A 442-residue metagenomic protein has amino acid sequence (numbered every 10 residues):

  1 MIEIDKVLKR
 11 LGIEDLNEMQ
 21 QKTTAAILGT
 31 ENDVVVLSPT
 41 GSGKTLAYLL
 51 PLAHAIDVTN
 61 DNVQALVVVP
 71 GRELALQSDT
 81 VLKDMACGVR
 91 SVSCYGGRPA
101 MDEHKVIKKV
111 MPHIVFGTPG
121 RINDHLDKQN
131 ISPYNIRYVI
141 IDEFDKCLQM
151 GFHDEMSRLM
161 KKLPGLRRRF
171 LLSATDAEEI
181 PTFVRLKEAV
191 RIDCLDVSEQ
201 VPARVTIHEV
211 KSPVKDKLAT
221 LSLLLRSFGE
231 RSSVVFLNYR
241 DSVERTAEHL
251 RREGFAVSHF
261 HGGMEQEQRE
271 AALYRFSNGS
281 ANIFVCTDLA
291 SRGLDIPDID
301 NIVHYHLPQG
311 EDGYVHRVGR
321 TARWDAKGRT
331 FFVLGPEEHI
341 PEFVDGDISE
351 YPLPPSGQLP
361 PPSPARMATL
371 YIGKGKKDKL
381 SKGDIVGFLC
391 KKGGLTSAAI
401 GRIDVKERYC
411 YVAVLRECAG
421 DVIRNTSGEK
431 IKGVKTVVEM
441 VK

Functional and structural regions predicted by a protein language model:
M1-L37: Conserved pre-motif I regulatory segment
E3-K6, D61-D127, N135-Y138, E248-F260 (+1 more regions): Conserved nucleic-acid-binding Ia/Ib motif block in the N-terminal RecA-like helicase ATPase lobe
Q21-T30, T45-N60, L76, V81-M85: Walker A/P-loop NTP-binding motif
S132-S198, V344-D345: Post-DEXD/H (motif II) to motif III coupling segment of the RecA-like Helicase ATP-binding lobe
A203-H249: Conserved interdomain hinge at the start of the Helicase C-terminal
I283, G310-L353: Conserved segment of the helicase C-terminal RecA-like domain
R292-L307, R329-F332: A short beta-strand element within the Helicase C-terminal
P355-K442: Non-catalytic terminal extensions of ATP-dependent helicases
